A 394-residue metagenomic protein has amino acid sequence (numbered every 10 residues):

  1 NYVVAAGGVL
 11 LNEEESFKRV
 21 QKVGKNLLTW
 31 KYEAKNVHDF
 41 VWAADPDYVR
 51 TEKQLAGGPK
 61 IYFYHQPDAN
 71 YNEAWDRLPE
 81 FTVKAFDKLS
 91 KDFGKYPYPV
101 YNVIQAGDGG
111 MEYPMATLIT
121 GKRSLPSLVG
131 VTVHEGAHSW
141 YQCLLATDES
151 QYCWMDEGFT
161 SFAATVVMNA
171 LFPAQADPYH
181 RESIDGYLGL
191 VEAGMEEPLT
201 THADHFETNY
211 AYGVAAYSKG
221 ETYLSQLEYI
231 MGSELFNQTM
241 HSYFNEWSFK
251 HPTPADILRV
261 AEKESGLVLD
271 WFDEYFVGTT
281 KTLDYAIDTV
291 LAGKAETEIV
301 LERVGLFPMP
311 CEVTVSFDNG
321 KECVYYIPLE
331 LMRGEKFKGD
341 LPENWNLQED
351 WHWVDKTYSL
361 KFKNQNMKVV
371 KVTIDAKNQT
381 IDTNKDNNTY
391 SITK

Functional and structural regions predicted by a protein language model:
N1-V133, F162-T165: Hydrophobic helix-coil surface modules that form long, contiguous segments used for peptide/substrate interaction
V3-A6, L283-Y285, T289-N346, W351 (+2 more regions): Beta-strand-rich binding/interaction modules
K60, G109-M111, H134-S139, G189-D204: Active-site-adjacent bridging/hinge elements
P67-D76, L118, E149-S150, Y210-G213 (+2 more regions): Second-shell loop/turn segments in exported
D76, L118-H180, M240: Zinc-dependent metallopeptidase catalytic helix centered on the HExxH motif and its immediate flanking segment
E157-T222, Q226, I230-M231: Acidic/His/Gly-enriched intrinsically disordered linker/tail segments that often contain short helix/coil "MoRF-like"
G213-I299: Amphipathic alpha-helical substructures
A376-D386: Short acidic/polar inter-strand loop motif in beta-rich domains
